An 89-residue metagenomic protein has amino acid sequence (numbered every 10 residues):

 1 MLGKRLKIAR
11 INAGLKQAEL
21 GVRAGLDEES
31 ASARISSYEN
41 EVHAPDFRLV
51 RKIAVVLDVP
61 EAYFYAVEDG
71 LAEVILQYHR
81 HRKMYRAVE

Functional and structural regions predicted by a protein language model:
K4-G25, H81-R86: Short basic helix-loop element that most often maps to the first helix and adjoining turn of HTH DNA-binding modules
R5, K16, D46-L49, P60: Residues that mark the N-terminal boundary/hinge immediately upstream of a DNA-recognition element
L6, Q17-G21, S32-Y38, F64: Conserved hydrophobic/aromatic packing and binding residues within compact polymer-binding modules
G14, S32, N40-V55, L71: Short, basic-rich loop-to-helix N-cap that marks the start of a DNA-contacting helix
L15, L26-S30, V59: The short coil/loop that forms the "turn" connecting the two helices of the helix-turn-helix
D69-E89: Interfacial/linker helices and their anchor residues that mediate assembly or domain coupling
